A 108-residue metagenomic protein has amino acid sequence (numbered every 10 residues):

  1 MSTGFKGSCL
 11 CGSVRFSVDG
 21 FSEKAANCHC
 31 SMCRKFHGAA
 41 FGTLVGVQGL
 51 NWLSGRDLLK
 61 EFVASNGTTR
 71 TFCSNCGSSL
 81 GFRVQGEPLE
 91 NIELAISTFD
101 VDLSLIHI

Functional and structural regions predicted by a protein language model:
M1-I106: A short Gly-Trp-Pro
